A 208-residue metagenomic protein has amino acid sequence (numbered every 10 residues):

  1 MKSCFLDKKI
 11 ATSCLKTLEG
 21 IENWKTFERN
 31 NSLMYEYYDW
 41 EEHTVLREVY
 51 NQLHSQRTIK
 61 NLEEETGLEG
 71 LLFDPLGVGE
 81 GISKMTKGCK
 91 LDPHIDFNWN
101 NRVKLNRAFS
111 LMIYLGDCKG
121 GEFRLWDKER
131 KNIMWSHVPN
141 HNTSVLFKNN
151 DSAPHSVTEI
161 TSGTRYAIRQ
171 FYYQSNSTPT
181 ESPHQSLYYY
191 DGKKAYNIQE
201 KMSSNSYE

Functional and structural regions predicted by a protein language model:
M1, G81, S110, A167: Amphipathic alpha-helical recognition patches that constitute DNA-binding helices
M1-T66: Non-heme Fe(II)/2-oxoglutarate
L6, L18, T66, F97 (+2 more regions): Short beta-strand segments enriched in hydrophobic/aromatic residues within well-folded beta-rich domains
C14, L71, E181-P183: Aromatic-rich, lipid-facing transmembrane alpha helices and their immediate juxtamembrane interface loops in integral
E69-E80: A short coil-to-beta-strand element that immediately follows conserved catalytic motifs
G79-L91: Beta-rich nucleic-acid/ligand-interaction surfaces
G88-C89, N98-F109, D117-E208: Catalytic core of Fe(II)/2-oxoglutarate
H94: Acidic/His metal-coordination segments adjacent to aromatic residues that form catalytic metal sites in metalloenzymes
